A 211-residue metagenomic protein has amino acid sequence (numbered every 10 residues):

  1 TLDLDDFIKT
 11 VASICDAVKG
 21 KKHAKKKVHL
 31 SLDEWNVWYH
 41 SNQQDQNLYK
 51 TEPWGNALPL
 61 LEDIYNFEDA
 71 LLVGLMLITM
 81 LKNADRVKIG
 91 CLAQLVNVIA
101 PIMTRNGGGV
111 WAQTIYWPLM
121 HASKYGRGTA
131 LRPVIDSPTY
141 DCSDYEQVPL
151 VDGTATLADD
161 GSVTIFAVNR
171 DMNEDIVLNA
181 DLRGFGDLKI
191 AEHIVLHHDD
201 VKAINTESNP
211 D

Functional and structural regions predicted by a protein language model:
L4: Phosphate/diphosphate-binding loops
V11: Active-site-proximal structural segments of metal-dependent nucleotidyl cyclase/transferase enzymes
V18-K25, D85, F185-G186: Short helix-capping segments at alpha-helix termini
K25-S162: Aromatic/acidic polysaccharide-binding cleft in carbohydrate-active enzymes
Q147-D187, H193: Carbohydrate-binding surface patches
G186-D211: Acidic, Ser/Thr/Pro-rich beta/coil linker or hinge segments at domain junctions
